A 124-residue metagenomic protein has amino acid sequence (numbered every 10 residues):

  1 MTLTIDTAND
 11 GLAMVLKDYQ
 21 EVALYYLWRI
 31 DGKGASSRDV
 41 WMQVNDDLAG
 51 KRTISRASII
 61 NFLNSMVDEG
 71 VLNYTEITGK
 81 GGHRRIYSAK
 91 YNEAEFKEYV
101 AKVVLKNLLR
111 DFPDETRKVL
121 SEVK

Functional and structural regions predicted by a protein language model:
M1-Y25, I30, G34, N92: Short alpha-helical segments that sit at the start of domains
V15, G32, K51-I54, E69: Helix-turn-helix/winged-helix DNA-binding modules
K33-N45: Short acidic, hydrophobic short linear motifs in intrinsically disordered regions
N45-I59: Short, positively charged loop/turn segments that connect secondary-structure elements
I60-N64: Short, hydrophobic-biased segments on the C-terminal half of alpha helices that form "recognition helices"
V67-I77: A short, conserved structural fragment
I77-E98: Short, cationic-aromatic polyanion-contact patches
A94-K124: Amphipathic alpha-helical dimerization/coiled-coil segments that flank or bridge DNA-binding/regulatory modules
